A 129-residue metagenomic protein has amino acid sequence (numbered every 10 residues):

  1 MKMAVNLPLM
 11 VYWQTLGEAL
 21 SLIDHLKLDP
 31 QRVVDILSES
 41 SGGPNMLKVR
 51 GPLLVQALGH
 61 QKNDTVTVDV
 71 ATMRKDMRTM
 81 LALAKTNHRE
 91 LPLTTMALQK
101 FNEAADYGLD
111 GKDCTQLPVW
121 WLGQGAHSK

Functional and structural regions predicted by a protein language model:
M1-G125: Helical "substrate-binding/catalytic lid" subdomain of Rossmann-like NAD(P)-dependent dehydrogenases/reductases
S128-K129: ATP-dependent carboxylate/acyl-activation modules
